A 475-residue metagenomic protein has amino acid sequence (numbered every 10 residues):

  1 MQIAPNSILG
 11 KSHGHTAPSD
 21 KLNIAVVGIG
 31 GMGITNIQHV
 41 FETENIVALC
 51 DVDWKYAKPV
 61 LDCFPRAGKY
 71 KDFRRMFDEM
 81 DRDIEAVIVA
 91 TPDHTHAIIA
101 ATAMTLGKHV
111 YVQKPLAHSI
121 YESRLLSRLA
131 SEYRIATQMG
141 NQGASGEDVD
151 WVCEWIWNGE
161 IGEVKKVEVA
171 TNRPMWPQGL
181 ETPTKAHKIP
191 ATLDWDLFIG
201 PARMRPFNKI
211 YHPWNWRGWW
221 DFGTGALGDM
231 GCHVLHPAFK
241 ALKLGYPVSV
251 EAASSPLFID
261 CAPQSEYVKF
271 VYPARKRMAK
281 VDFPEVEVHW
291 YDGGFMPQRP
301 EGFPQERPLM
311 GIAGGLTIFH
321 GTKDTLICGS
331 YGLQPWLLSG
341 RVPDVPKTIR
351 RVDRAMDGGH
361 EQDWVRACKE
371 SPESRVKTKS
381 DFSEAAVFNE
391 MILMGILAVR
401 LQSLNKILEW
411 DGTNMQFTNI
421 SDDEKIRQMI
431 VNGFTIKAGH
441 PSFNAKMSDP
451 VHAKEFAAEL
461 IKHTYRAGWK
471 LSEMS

Functional and structural regions predicted by a protein language model:
Q2-F64, G143-G146, A238: N-terminal Rossmann-like dinucleotide-binding module
G28, M32, Y133-M139, G143-A252 (+10 more regions): Predominantly a Rossmann-like dinucleotide-binding segment in NAD(P)-dependent oxidoreductases
E42-T43, C50, W54-A57, F64 (+2 more regions): Glycine-enriched catalytic-core subsegment of oxygenase/oxidase enzymes
D53, A90-T95, L116-H118, S123 (+4 more regions): Short, solvent-exposed turn/loop segments enriched in Gly/Ser/Thr/Pro and often Arg
G68-D72: Conserved SAM-binding strand-loop segment of SAM-dependent methyltransferases
R75-D83: Short amphipathic alpha-helix with an adjacent loop that forms part of the alpha/beta core around
A86-I88: N-terminal Rossmann-like NAD(P) cofactor-binding module of classical short-chain dehydrogenase/reductase
P92-D93, A97-S145, G159, N405: Beta-strand-loop-alpha-helix segment that lines the small-molecule cofactor/substrate pocket of alpha/beta enzymes
